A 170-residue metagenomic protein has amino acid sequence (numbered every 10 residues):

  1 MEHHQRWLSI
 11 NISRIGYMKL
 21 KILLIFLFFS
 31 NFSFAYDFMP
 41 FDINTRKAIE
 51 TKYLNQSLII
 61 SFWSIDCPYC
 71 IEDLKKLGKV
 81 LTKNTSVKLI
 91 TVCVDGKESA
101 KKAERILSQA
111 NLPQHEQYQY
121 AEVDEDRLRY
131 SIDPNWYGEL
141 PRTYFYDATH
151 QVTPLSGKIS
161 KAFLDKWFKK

Functional and structural regions predicted by a protein language model:
E2, M18-I22: Positively charged n-region of N-terminal signal peptides that target proteins for export
K21-N31: Sec-dependent N-terminal signal peptides
F32-T51: N-terminal "domain-start" segment that seeds a small globular fold
E50-P68: Short active-site neighborhood of thiol/selenol oxidoreductases, capturing the structured segment around
E72-N111, E125-L128: Structural microenvironment flanking redox-active thiols in thiol-disulfide oxidoreductases
Q109-L140: Short, internal strand/loop/helix patches that form the active-site neighborhood or redox-interaction surface
E139-T153: A short, hydrophobic beta-strand/beta-hairpin element that forms part of a small beta-sheet core
